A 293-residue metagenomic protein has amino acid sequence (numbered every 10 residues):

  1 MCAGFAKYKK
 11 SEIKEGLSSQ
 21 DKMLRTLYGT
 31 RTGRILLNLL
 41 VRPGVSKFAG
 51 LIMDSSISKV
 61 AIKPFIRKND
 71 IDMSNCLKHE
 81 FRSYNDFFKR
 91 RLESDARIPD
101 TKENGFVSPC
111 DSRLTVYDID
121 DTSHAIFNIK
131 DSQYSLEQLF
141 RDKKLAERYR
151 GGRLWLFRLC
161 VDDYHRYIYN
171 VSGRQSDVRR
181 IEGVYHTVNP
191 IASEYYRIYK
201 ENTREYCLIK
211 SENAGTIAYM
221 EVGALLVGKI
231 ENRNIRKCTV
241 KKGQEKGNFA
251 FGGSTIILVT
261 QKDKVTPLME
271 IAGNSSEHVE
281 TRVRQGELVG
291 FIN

Functional and structural regions predicted by a protein language model:
M1-N293: Contiguous, well-folded functional domains in the mature portion of proteins
